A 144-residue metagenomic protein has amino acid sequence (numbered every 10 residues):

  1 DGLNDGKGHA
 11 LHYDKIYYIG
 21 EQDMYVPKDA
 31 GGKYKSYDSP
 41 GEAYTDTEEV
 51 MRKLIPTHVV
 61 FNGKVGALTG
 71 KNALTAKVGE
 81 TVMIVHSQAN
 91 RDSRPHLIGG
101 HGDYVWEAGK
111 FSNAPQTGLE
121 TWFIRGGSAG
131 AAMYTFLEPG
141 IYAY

Functional and structural regions predicted by a protein language model:
D1-Y144: Copper-binding active sites and cupredoxin-like electron-transfer domains, recognizing His/Cys-rich ligand loops
